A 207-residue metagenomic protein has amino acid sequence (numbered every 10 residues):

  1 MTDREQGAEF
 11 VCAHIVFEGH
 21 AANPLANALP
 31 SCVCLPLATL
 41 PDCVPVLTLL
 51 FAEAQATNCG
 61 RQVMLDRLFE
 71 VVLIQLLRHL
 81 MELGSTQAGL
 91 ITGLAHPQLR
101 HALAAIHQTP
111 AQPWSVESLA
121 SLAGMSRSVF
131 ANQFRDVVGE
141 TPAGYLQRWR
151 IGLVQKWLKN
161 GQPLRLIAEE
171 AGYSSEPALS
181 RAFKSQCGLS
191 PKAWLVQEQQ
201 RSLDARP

Functional and structural regions predicted by a protein language model:
M1-C32: N-terminal regulatory/effector-sensing and dimerization cores that precede helix-turn-helix DNA-binding domains
E18-H20, A38-H107: An amphipathic alpha-helical interaction segment
Q75-M81, H101, A105-W149, Q162 (+1 more regions): Basic/polar phosphate-binding segments, predominantly the helix-turn-helix DNA-binding elements of transcriptional
L158: Conserved A-loop
Q200-R201: PLP-dependent class I/II
